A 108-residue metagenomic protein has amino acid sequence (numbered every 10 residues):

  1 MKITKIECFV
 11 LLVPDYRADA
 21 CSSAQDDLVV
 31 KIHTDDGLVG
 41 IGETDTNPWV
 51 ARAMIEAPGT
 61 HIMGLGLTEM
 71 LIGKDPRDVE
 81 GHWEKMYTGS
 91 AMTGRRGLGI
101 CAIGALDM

Functional and structural regions predicted by a protein language model:
M1-I41, D45-R52: Structured beta-strand/loop patches that form or line metal/cofactor-binding pockets in enzymes
H33-M108: Metal- or metallocofactor-binding catalytic centers and their adjacent structured scaffolds across diverse enzyme
